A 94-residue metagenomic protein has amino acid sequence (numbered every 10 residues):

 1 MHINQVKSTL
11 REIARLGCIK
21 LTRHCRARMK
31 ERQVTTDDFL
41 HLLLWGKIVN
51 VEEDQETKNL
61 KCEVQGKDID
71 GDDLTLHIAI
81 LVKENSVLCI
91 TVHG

Functional and structural regions predicted by a protein language model:
M1-G94: Ribonuclease/tRNase effector modules and their secretory precursors
